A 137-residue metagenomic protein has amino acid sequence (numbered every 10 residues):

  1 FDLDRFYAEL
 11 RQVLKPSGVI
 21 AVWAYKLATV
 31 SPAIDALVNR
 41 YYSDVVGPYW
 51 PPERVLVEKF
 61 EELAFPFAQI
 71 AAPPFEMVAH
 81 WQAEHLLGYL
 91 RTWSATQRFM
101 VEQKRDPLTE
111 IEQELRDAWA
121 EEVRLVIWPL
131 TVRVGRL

Functional and structural regions predicted by a protein language model:
F1-V13: A short, conserved alpha-helix within the catalytic core of class I
F6, G18-K26, A95, G135: Small-side-chain structural scaffolding
Y7-A8, P16-S17, W119-A120: A generic local structural motif
R11, K15-H80: Conserved catalytic/acceptor-binding region of the Class I
E61-L137: Conserved Class I S-adenosyl-L-methionine
